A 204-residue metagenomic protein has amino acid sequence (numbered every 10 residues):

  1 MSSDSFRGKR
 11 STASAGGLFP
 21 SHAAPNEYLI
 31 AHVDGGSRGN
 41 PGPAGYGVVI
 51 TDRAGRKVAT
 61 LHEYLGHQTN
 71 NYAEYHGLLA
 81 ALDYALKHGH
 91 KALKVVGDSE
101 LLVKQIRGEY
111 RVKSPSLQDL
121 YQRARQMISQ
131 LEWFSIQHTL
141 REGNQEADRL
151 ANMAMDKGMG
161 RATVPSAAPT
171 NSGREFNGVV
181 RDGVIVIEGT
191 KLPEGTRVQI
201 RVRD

Functional and structural regions predicted by a protein language model:
M1-I30, V58-T60, Y64, L86-H88 (+4 more regions): Intrinsically disordered, low-complexity regions
L18-Y72, H76, L82-K91: RNase H-like nuclease fold core
G36-N40, L78-M155: RNase H catalytic domain
N40-P41, E188-T190: Short histidine-centered beta-strand/loop micro-motifs that create catalytic or ligand/metal-coordination sites
V48-I50, R111-K113, R197: Glycine-rich, phosphate-binding/catalytic loops in enzymes
T51-R53, D98, R203: Generic beta-structure capping elements
